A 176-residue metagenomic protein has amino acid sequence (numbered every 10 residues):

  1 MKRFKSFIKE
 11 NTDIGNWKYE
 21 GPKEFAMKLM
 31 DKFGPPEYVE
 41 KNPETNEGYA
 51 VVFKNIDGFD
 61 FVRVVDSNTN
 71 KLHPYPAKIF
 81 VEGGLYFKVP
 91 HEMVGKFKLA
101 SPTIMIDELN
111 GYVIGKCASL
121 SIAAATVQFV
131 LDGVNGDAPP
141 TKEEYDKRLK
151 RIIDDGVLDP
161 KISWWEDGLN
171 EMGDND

Functional and structural regions predicted by a protein language model:
M1: Active-site-proximal or metal-binding-adjacent scaffold patches in catalytic folds
F4-E10: Proteolytic processing junctions in secreted/extracellular precursors, especially proprotein convertase/trypsin-like
D13-Y19: Second-shell loop/turn segments in exported
P22-D176: A cross-family detector of function-defining hotspots
